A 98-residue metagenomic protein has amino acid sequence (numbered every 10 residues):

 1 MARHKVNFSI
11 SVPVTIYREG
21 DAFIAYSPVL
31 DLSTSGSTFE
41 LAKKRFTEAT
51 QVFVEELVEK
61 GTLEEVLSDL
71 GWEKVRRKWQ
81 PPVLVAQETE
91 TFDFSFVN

Functional and structural regions predicted by a protein language model:
M1-V12, K44-N98: Short, charged, surface-exposed hinge/linker loops at domain edges that act as mobile lids or interdomain connectors
I10-V29: Short aromatic-glycine-(Arg/Gly/Cys) micro-motifs in beta-strand/loop hairpins
G20, S37, K44-R45: An amphipathic alpha-helix/helix-turn recognition signal
F23-A25, L32, T50, K60: Preference for short coil/turn "hinge" residues that link or interrupt alpha-helices
L30-L41: A short, exposed loop/beta-hairpin motif centered on an aromatic-Gly-Thr core
